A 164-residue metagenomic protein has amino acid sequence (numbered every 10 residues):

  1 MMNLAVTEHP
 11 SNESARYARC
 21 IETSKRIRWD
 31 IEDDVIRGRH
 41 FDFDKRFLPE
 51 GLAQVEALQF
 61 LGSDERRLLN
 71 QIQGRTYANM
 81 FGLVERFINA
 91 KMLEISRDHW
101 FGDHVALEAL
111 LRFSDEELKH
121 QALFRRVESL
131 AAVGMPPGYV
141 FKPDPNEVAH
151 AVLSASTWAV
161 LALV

Functional and structural regions predicted by a protein language model:
M1-E108, S129-P143, A151-S156: Terminal targeting/low-complexity segments that flank the catalytic cores of oxidoreductases
F81-N89, F113-E128, A162-V164: Alpha-helical transition-metal enzyme core signature, strongest for iron centers
Q121, R125, V140, D144-V148 (+1 more regions): Long amphipathic alpha-helical segments that form oligomerization/scaffold cores
S154-V164: Short, intrinsically disordered, charge-balanced linker/junction segments flanking boundaries in proteins
